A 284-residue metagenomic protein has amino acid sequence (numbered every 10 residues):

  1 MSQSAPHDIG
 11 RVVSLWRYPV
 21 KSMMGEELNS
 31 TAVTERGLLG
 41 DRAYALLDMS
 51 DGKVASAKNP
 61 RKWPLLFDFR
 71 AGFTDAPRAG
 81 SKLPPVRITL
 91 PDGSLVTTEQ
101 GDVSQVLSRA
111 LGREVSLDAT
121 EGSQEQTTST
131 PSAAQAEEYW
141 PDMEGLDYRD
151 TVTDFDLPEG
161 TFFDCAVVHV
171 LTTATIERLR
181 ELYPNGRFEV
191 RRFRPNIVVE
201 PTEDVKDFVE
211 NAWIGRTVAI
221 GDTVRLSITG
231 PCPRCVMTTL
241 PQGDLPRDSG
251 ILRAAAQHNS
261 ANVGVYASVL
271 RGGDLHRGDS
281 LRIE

Functional and structural regions predicted by a protein language model:
M1-E284: Metal-cofactor-dependent catalytic cores
